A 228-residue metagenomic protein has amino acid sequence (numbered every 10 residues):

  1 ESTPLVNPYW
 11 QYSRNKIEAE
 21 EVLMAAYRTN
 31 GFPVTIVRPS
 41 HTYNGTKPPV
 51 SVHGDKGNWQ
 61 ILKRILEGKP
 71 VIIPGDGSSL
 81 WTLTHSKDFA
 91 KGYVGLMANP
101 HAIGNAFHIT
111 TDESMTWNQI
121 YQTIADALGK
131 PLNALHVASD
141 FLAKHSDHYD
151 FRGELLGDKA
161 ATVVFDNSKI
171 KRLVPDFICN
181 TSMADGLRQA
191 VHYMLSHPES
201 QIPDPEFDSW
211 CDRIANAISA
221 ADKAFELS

Functional and structural regions predicted by a protein language model:
P4-I36, G57: Active-site Tyr-X1-5-Lys
T29-L80, S86, I124: NAD(P)-dependent short-chain dehydrogenase/reductase
I36, L83, S114, V164 (+1 more regions): Short aromatic/basic micro-patch
L80, K159-T162: Glycine/small-residue-rich pyrophosphate-binding loop that anchors the diphosphate of NDP-sugar donors
T82-F89, S182: A conserved structural motif in NAD(P)-dependent oxidoreductases
G95-L155, N167, R172-L173, Q189 (+3 more regions): Mid/C-terminal beta-alpha module of Rossmann-like enzyme folds, strongest in SDR-family dehydrogenases/epimerases
K171-P205: A contiguous, mid-protein "functional segment" used to position or interact with cofactors/ions or partner subunits
